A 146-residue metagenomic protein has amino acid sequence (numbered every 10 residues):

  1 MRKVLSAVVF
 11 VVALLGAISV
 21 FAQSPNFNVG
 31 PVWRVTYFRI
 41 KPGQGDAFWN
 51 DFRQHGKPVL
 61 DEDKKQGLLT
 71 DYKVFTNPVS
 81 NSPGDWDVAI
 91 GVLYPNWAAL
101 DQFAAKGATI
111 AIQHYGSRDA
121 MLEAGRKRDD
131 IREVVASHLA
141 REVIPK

Functional and structural regions predicted by a protein language model:
M1-F10: Bacterial N-terminal signal peptides that target proteins for export
V20-A22: Signal peptide processing junction and immediate N-terminal pro/mature segment of secreted/exported proteins
S24-F27, P58, E62-T70, P83-D85 (+1 more regions): An amphipathic, aromatic/His-enriched active-site/gating alpha helix that lines ligand/cofactor pockets
N28-G43: Acidic/histidine-rich, surface-exposed loop or edge segments in extracytoplasmic proteins
V35, A47, D51-V59, A99-Q102: Extracytoplasmic/secreted proteins, especially bacterial periplasmic and envelope-associated proteins
F75-V79: A cross-kingdom feature marking solvent-exposed beta-strand/loop segments within repeated, beta-rich binding/scaffold
P145-K146: Short, solvent-exposed mixed-charge patches
